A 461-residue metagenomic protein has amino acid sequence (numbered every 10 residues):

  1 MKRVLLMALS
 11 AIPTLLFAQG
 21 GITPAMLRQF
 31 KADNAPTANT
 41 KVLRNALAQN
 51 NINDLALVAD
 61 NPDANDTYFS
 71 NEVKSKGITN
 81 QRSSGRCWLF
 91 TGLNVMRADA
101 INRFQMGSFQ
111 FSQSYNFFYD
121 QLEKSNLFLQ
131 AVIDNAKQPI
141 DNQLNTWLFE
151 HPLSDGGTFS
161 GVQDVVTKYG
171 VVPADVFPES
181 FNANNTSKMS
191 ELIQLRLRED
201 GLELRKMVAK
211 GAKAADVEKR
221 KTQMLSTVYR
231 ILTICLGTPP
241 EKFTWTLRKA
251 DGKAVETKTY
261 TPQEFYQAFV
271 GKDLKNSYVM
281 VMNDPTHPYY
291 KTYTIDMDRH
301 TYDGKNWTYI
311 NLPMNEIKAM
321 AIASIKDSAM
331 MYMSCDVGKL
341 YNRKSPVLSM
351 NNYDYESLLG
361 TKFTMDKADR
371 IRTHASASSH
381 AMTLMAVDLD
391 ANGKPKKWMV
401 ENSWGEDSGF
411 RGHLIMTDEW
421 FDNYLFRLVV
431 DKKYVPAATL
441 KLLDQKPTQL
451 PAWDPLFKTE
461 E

Functional and structural regions predicted by a protein language model:
M1-G21: Bacterial Sec-dependent N-terminal signal peptides
G20-G77: N-terminal regions that are enriched for targeting/export leaders and immediately downstream pro/stem segments
D63-N135: Post-signal peptide N-terminal segment of secreted/secretory-pathway proteins
V73-G85, W147-L153, D303-N311, M320-A321 (+1 more regions): Second-shell loop/turn segments in exported
S83, T91-G92, M96, T158-T167 (+1 more regions): Stable alpha-helical elements in mature extracytoplasmic
L89, Y115-F118, D164, P173-V176 (+4 more regions): Structural recognition of the beta-strand scaffold that forms the well-ordered cores of secreted hydrolase catalytic
Q113-T246: Papain-like cysteine protease catalytic cores
A212-E461: Active-site signature of cysteine proteases
